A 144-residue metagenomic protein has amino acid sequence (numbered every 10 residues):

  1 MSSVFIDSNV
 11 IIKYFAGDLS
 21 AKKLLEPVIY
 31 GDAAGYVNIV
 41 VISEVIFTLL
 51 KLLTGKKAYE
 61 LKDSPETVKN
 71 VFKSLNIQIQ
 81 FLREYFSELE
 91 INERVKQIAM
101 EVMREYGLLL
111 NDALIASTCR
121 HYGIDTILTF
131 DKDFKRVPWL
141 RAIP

Functional and structural regions predicted by a protein language model:
M1-S3, A116-S117, H121-P144: Acidic, PIN/NYN-like endoribonuclease modules and their adjacent C-terminal/linker elements
M1-V40, T48-L61, Y122: Short, well-structured N-terminal submotif of metal-dependent ribonuclease cores
I6, Y36-V37, E90, L110 (+1 more regions): Short beta-strand scaffold positions
I6-D7, K13, L108-L109, D131 (+1 more regions): Histidine- and aromatic-rich ligand-binding microenvironments
V10-I11, V41, V95, L114-I115 (+1 more regions): Alpha-helix capping/helix-boundary segments
K51-I77: Helix-adjacent hinge/juxtasegments
Q80, E84-D125: Active-site neighborhoods of divalent-metal-dependent phosphate/nucleic-acid chemistry enzymes
